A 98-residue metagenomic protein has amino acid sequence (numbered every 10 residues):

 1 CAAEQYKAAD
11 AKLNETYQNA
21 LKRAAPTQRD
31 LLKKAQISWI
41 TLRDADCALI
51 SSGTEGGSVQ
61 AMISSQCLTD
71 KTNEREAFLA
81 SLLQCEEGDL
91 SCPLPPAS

Functional and structural regions predicted by a protein language model:
C1-S98: N-terminal alpha-helical modules
